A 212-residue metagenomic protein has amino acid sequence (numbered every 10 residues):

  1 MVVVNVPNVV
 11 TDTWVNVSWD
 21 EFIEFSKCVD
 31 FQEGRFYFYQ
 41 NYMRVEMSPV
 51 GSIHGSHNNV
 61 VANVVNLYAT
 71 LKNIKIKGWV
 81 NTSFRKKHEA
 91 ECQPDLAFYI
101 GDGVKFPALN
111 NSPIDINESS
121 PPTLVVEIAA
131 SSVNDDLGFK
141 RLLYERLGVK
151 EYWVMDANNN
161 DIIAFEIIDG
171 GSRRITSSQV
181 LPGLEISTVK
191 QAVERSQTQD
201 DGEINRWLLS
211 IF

Functional and structural regions predicted by a protein language model:
M1-E151, D156-F212: Gly/Pro/Ser/Thr-rich low-complexity, intrinsically disordered segments predominantly at protein N-termini
